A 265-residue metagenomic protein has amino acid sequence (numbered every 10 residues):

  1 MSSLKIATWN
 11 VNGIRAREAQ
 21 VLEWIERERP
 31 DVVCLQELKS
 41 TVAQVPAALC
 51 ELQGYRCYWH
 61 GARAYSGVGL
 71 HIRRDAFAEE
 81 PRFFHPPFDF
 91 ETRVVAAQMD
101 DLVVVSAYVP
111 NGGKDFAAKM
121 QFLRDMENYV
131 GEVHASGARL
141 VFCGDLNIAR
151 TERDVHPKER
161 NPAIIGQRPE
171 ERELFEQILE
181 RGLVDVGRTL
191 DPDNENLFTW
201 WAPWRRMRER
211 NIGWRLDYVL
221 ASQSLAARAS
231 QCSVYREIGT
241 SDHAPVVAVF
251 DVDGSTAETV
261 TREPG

Functional and structural regions predicted by a protein language model:
M1-L52, R56, R63-V68, T256-G265: N-terminal, active-site-proximal structural segment of metallo-dependent hydrolase catalytic domains
I6-N10, I25-A43, V104, V130-E152 (+4 more regions): Active-site beta-strand/loop signature of hydrolases that rely on acidic residues for catalysis
L38-T41, V45-P110: Structured beta-strand-rich core segments of catalytic domains in phosphoester-bond hydrolases
Q53-G54, R124-I212, L216, R262-E263: Metal-dependent phosphoesterases centered on the DNase I-like endonuclease/exonuclease/phosphatase
A64-E79, W204-A227: Conserved beta strand-loop-helix elements of the APE1-like EEP
R73-R74, A97-D100, S222-Q223, S241 (+1 more regions): Active-site beta-strand termini and strand-to-loop segments that position acidic
F84-H85, Y108-L123, E159-I164: Surface-exposed cleft-lining segments at the edges of enzyme active sites
S233-G265: Surface polyanion/phosphate-binding segment centered on an Asp-His-Pro turn
